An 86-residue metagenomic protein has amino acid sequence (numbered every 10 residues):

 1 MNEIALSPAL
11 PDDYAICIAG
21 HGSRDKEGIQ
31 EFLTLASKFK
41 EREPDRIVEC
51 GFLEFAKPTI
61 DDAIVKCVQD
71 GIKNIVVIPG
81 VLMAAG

Functional and structural regions predicted by a protein language model:
M1-G86: Active-site-proximal alpha-helix that buttresses catalytic centers in soluble enzyme cores
